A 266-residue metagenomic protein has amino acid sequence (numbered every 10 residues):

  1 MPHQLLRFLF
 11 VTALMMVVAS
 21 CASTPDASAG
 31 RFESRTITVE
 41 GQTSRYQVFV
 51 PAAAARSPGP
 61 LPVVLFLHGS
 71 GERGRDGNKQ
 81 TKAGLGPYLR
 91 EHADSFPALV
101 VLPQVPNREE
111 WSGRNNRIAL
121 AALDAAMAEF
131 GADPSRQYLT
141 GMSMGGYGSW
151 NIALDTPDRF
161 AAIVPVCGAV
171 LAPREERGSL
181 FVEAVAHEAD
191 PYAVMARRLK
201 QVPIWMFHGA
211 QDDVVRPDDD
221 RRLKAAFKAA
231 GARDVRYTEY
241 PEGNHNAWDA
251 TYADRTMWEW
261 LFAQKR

Functional and structural regions predicted by a protein language model:
M1-F10: Bacterial N-terminal signal peptides that target proteins for export
L9-A19: Bacterial N-terminal signal peptides
C21-V63, T140-M142, V185-H187, R221-A225 (+5 more regions): A domain-start/cap signature at the N-terminus of enzymes
Q47, V63-L67, L99-Q104, R136-G141 (+4 more regions): Structural recognition of the beta-strand scaffold that forms the well-ordered cores of secreted hydrolase catalytic
A52-G59, R108-M144, P157: Gly/Ser-rich "nucleophile elbow"/oxyanion-hole loop immediately N-terminal to the catalytic nucleophile in hydrolases
V63, L67-A122: Active-site machinery of serine-nucleophile hydrolases
G148-I152: Hydrolases whose catalytic domains are alpha/beta-hydrolase-1, hotdog thioesterase, or metallo-beta-lactamase-like
A162, C167-Y252: The feature captures the conserved acid-bearing segment of alpha/beta-hydrolase catalytic domains
